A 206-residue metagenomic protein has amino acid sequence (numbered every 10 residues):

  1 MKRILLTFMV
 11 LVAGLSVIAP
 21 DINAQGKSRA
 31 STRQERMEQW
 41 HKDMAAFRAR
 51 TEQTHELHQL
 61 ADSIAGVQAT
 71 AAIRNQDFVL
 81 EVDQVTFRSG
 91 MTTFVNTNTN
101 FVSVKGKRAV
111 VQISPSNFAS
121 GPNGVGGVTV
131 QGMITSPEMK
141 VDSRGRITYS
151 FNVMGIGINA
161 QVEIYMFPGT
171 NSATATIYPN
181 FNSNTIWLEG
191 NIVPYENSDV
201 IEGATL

Functional and structural regions predicted by a protein language model:
M1-S31: Bacterial Sec-dependent N-terminal signal peptides
G26-A30, R36, P137-L206: Helix-rich interaction surfaces within compact, conserved domain-sized segments that mediate assembly or partner
Q34-L60: N-terminal targeting signals for Sec/Tat export/insertion, comprising classic cleavable signal peptides
A72-T86: A short, Trp-centered hydrophobic/proline-enriched beta-strand micro-motif
E81, Q112-I113, S150, T176: Beta-strand residues in well-ordered beta-sheet regions across diverse protein folds
D83-V85, K105-K107, S114-S116, M154 (+2 more regions): Solvent-exposed coil/turn segments that connect beta secondary-structure elements in extracytoplasmic/periplasmic
M91-R146: Mid-length scaffold segments of soluble, non-membrane domains
